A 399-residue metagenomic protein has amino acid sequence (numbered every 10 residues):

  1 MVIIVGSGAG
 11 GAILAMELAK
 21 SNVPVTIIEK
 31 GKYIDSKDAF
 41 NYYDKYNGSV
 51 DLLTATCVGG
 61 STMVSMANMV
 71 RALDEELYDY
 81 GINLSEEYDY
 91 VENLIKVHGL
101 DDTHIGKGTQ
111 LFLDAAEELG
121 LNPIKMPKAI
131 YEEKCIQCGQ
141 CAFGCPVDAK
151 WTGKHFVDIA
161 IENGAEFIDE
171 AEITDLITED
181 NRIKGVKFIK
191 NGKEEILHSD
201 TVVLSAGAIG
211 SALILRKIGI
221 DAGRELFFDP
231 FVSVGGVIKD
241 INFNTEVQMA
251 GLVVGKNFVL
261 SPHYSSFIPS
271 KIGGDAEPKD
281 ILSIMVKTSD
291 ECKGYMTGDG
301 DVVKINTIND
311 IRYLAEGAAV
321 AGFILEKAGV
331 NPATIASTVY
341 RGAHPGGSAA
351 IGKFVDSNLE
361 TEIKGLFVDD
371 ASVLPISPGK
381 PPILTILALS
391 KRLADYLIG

Functional and structural regions predicted by a protein language model:
V2-I27, K32-I34: N-terminal Rossmann-like FAD-binding beta1-loop-alpha1 element of flavoenzymes
K20, P24, G31-I34, A39-N41 (+7 more regions): Glycine-rich loop(s) and the adjacent beta-strand/alpha-helix scaffold that form part
T62-V64, N68-I136: Rossmann-like flavin
L94-G99, P123-N163, G300-N306: Helix-loop-beta segment of a Rossmann-like dinucleotide-binding subdomain
I136-D200: Helical element adjacent to the flavin cofactor pocket in flavoenzyme catalytic cores
Q137, C141-G144, E316-G379, I383-L387: A glycine-rich dinucleotide-binding beta-alpha-beta segment and adjacent secondary-structure elements that constitute
I218-A319, F323, T361-E362, A371-P375: FAD cofactor-binding and catalytic pocket of flavoenzymes
L384-G399: An active-site-proximal "capping" alpha-helix that borders the catalytic cofactor pocket
